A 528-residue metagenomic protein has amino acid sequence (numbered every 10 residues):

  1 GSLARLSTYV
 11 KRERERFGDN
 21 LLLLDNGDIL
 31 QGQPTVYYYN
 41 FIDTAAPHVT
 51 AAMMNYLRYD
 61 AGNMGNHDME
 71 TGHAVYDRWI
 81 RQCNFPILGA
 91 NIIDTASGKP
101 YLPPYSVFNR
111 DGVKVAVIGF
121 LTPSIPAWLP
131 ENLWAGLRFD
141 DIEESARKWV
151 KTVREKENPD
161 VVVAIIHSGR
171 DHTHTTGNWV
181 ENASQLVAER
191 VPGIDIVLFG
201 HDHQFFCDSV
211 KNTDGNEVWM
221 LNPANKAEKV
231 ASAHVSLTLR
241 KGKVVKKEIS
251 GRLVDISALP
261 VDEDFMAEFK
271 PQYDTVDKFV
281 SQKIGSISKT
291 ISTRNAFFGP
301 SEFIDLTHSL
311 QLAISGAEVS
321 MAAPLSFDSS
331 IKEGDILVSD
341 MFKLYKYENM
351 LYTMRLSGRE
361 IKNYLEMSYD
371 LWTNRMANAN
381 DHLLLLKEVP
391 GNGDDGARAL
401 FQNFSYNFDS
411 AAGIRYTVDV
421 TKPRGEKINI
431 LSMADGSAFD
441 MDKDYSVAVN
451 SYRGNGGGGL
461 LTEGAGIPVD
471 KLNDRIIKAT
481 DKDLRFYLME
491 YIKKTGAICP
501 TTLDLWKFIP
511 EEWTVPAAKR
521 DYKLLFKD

Functional and structural regions predicted by a protein language model:
G1-A258, F298-L310, S320, T480: Acidic, metal/ion-coordinating pockets
G1-E15, N20, A51, I125-E143 (+4 more regions): Catalytic centers of hydrolytic enzymes
